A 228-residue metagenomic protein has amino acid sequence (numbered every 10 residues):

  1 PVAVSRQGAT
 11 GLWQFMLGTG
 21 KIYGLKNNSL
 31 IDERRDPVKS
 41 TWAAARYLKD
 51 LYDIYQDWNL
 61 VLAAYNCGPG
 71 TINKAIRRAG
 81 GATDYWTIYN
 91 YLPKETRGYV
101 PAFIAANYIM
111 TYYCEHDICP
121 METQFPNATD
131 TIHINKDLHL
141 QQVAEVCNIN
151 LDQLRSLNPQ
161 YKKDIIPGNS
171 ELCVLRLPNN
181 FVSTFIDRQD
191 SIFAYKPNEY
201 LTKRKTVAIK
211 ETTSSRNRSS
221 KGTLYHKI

Functional and structural regions predicted by a protein language model:
V2-G24: Short, surface-exposed glycine/acidic/tryptophan-bearing loops
N27-L30, R34-I54, N59-K227: Extracytoplasmic and endomembrane cell-envelope/extracellular-matrix remodeling and assembly machinery
